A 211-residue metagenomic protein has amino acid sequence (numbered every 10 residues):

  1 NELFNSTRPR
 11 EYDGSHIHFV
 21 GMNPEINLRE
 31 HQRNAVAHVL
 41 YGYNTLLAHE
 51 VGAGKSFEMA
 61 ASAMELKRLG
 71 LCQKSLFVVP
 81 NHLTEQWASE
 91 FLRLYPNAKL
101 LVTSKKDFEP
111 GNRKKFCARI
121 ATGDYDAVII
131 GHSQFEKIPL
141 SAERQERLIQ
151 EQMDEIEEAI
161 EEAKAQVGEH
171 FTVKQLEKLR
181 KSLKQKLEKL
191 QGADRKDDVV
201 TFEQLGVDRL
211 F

Functional and structural regions predicted by a protein language model:
F4-A48: Conserved pre-motif I regulatory segment
H16-I26, Y43, K55-S56, S62 (+1 more regions): SF2 helicase/translocase NTPase motor core, specifically the RecA-like lobe 1 inter-motif segment between Walker
A48-E50, V78: Residues at the beta-strand->loop junction immediately N-terminal to the Walker
